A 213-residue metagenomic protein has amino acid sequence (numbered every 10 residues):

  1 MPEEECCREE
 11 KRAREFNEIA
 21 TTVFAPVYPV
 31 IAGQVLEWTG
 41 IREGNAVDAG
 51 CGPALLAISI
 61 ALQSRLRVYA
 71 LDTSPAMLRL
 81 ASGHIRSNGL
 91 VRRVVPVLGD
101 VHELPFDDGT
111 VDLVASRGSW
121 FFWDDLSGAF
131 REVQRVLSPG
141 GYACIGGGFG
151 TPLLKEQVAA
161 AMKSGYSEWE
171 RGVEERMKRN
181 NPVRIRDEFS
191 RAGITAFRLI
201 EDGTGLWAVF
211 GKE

Functional and structural regions predicted by a protein language model:
M1-R42, L55-S59, H84, S167-E168 (+1 more regions): Conserved class I S-adenosyl-L-methionine
I19-F24, C144-E201, G205: C-terminal alpha-helical "lid/dimerization" subdomain adjacent to the S-adenosyl-L-methionine
N45, G141-Y142: Short glycine-centered segments of the SAM/dcSAM-binding site in methyltransferase folds
N45-A49, P53-E103: Class I SAM-dependent methyltransferase SAM/SAH-binding core
H102-V114: A short acidic, Gly/Pro-enriched loop at the edge of an enzyme's catalytic core that lines a small-molecule cofactor
L113-D125: A short SAM/SAH-binding and catalytic strip from SAM-dependent methyltransferases
S127-P139: A short glycine-rich, Lys/Arg-flanked "PGG" loop and its adjoining helix->strand segment in the class I
A208-E213: C-terminal lobe and adjacent flexible extensions of AdoMet/dcAdoMet transferase-like proteins
